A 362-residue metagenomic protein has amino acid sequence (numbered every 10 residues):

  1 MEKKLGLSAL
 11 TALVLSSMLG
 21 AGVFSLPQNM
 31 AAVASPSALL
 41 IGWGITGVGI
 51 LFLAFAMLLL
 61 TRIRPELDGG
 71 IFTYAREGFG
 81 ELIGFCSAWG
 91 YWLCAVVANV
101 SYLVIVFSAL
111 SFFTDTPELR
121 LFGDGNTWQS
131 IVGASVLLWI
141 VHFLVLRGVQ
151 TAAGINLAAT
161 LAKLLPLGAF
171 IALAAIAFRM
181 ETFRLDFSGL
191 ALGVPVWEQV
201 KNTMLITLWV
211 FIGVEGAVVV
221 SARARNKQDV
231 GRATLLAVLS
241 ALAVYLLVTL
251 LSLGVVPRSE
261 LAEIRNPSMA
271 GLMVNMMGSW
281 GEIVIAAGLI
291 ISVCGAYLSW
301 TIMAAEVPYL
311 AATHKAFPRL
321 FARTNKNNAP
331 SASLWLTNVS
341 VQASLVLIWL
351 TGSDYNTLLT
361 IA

Functional and structural regions predicted by a protein language model:
M1-E2, L40, P117-Q129, L157-A287: Helix-loop-helix junctions that connect adjacent transmembrane segments in multi-pass membrane transporters
M1-L40, I50-L58, E66-D68, F187-S188: Membrane-interface "cap" regions at the ends of multi-pass membrane proteins
T11-A12, L39-G44, F85, I131-V136 (+5 more regions): Hydrophobic alpha-helical transmembrane segments
V14, Q28, W43, A88 (+7 more regions): Residue-level recognition of transmembrane alpha-helices in multi-pass small-molecule transporters/permeases
A31, G42, L51-L138, F143-L146 (+2 more regions): Hydrophobic transmembrane alpha-helices that form the core helical bundles of multi-pass secondary transporters
A34-S37, R64-L67, E77-I83, A222-G231 (+3 more regions): Juxtamembrane helix-boundary/capping and inter-helix hinge elements in multi-pass membrane proteins
A54, L58, F112, V141-V145 (+3 more regions): Structural signal for membrane-spanning alpha-helices in multi-pass inner-membrane proteins, emphasizing helix cores
F72-A75, G80, F112-P117, L235-L298 (+1 more regions): TM-loop-TM module centered on a large, flexible mid-protein loop between adjacent transmembrane helices in multi-pass
